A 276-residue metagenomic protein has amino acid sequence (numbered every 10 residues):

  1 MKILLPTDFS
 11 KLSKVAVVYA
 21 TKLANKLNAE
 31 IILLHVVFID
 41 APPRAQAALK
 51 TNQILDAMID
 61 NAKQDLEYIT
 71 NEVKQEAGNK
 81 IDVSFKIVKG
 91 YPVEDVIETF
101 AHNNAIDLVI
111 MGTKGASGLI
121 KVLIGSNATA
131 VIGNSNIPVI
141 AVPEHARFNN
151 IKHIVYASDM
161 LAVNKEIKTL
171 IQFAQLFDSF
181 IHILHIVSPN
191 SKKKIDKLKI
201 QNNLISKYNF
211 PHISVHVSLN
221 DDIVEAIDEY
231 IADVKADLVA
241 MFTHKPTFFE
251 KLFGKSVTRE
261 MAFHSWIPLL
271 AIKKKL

Functional and structural regions predicted by a protein language model:
M1-N52, H153-V217, D233-L238, H264 (+1 more regions): Small/aliphatic-rich secondary-structure junction motif
V36, K114, E144-H145, I186 (+2 more regions): Short, ordered loop/turn segments at secondary-structure junctions
T51-D65: A short acidic, glycine-rich active-site loop that binds or catalyzes chemistry on phosphate/adenosine moieties
N71-V109, Y208-R259, F263, I267 (+1 more regions): Structural beta-alpha unit
M111-G112, P138-E144, L269-K273: Short beta-strand elements of ligand-binding domains
G118-L123, F249-F253: Glycine/threonine-rich flexible loop motifs
L123-S126, I137-P143, F148, M160-I171: Active-site glycine-rich loop that binds ribose-phosphate moieties when present
I124-N127, K197-I200, F253-T258: Charged helix-capping and loop-helix junction motifs
